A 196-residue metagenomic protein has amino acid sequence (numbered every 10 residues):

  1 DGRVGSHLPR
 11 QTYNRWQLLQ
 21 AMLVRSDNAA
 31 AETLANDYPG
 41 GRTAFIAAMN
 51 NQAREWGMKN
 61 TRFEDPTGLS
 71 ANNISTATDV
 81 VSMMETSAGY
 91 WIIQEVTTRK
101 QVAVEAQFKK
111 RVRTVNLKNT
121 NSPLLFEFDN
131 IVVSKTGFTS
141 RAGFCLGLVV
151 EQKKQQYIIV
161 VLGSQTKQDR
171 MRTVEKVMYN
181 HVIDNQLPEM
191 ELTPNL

Functional and structural regions predicted by a protein language model:
D1-E32, T114-I131: Conserved catalytic neighborhood of penicillin-recognizing serine enzymes
G40-L196: Penicillin-recognizing serine hydrolase domain
